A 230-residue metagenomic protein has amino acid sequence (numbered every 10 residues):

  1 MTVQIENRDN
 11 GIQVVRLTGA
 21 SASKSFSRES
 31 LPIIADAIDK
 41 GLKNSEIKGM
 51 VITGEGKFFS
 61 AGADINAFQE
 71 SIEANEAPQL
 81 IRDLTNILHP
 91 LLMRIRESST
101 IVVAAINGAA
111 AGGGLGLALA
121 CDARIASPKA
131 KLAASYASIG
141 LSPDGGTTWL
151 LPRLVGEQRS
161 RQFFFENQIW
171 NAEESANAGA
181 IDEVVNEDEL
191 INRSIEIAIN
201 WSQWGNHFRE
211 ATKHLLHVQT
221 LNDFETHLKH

Functional and structural regions predicted by a protein language model:
M1-E55: Conserved CoA-thioester-binding segment of acyl-CoA-metabolizing enzymes
M1-N10, N44, N167-E173, D188-H230: C-terminal alpha-helix plus adjacent terminal tail
V15, I33-I34, I52, D64 (+5 more regions): Terminal peptide-recognition signature
A22, G54-P90, G140, D223: Glycine- (often His-adjacent) and acidic-residue-rich active-site loop that binds/positions the CoA thioester
S27-S30, L84, A111: Short, conserved glycine- and acidic-residue-centered signature motifs in active-site or ligand-binding loops
M93-R209: Crotonase-fold acyl-CoA enzyme core
